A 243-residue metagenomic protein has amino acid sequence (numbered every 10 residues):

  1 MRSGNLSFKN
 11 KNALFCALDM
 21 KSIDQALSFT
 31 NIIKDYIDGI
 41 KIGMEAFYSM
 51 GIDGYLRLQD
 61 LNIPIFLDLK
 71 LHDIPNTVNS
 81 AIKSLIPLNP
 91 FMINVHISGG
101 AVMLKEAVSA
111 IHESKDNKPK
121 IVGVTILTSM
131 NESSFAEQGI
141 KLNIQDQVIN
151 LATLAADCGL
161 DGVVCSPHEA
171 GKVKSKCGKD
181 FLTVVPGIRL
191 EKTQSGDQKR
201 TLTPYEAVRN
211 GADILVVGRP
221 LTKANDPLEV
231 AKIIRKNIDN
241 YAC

Functional and structural regions predicted by a protein language model:
M1-F29, G171, S175-G178, S195 (+3 more regions): N-terminal amphipathic alpha-helix/helix-capping segment at the start of soluble metabolic enzymes
S7, T30-D35, D53-N62, K83-P87 (+3 more regions): Acidic (Asp/Glu)-rich catalytic clusters
F8-N12, D73, T77-A81, I86-D161 (+3 more regions): Conserved anion-binding
C16, I40, K70, I93 (+4 more regions): Conserved, mostly hydrophobic/aromatic
F29, L67, N76-L85, G171 (+1 more regions): Catalytic cores of alpha/beta
D38-M92: Metabolite-binding pocket within alpha/beta catalytic cores that recognizes anionic/polar moieties
L88-G100, G187-L190, Q198-R200, P204-V230: Glycine-rich phosphate-binding active-site loops on the catalytic face of alpha/beta enzymes
L104-A110, S114, V208, L221-C243: C-terminal helical cap(s) of enzyme catalytic domains, especially alpha/beta-barrels
